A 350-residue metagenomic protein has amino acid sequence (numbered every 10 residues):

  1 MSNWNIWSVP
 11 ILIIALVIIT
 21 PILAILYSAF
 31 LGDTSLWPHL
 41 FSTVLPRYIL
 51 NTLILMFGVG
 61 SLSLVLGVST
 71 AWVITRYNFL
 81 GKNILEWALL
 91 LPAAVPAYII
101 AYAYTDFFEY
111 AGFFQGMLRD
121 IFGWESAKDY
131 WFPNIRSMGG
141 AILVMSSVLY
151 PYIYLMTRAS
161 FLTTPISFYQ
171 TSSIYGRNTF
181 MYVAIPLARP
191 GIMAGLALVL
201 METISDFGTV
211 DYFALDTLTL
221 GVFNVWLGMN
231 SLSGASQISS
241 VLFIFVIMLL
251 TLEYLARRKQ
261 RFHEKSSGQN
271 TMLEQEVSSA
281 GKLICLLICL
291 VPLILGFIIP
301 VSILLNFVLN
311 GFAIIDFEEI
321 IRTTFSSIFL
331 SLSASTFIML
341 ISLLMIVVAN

Functional and structural regions predicted by a protein language model:
S2-G32, T43-F161, L187-F207, Q237-Y254 (+2 more regions): Membrane-water interface segments at the C-terminal ends of transmembrane alpha-helices in multi-pass inner-membrane
S35-H39, E86, R119-G123, I166-I174 (+5 more regions): Short amphipathic alpha-helical coupling elements at transmembrane boundaries
P38-H39, S160-F161, D211-Y212, N224-V225 (+1 more regions): Short alpha-helical segment immediately N-terminal to, or the first helix within, an HTH/HTH-like DNA-binding domain
Y77, L162-A188, L215: Short helix-to-coil transition segments within interhelical loops that connect adjacent transmembrane helices
L118, P165-I166, L215-T219, M248-I284 (+1 more regions): Feature of multi-pass inner-membrane transport and sensor proteins that recognizes transmembrane helices together
S172, G234-A235: Solenoid-repeat scaffolds in large eukaryotic assemblies
I204-N230: Glycine-rich helix-loop "coupling/hinge" segments at transmembrane-helix boundaries in multipass transporters
